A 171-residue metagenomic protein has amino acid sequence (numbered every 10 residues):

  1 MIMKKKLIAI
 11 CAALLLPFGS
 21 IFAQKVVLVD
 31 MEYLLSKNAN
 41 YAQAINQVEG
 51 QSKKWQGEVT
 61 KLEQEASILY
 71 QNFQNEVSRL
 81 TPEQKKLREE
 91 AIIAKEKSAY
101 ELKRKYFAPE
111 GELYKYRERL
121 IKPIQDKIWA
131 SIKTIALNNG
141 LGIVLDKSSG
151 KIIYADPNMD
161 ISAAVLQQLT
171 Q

Functional and structural regions predicted by a protein language model:
M1-I2, I161: Structured catalytic/translocation cores of nucleotide/phosphate-coupled proteins
I2-A9, L14: Bacterial N-terminal signal peptides that target proteins for export
L15-L16, Y41: Single-residue recognition of alpha-helix boundary sites
F18-A23: Sec/Tat signal peptide C-region and signal peptidase I cleavage site
Q24-Q171: Amphipathic, charged alpha-helical segments and their helix-to-coil junctions in extracytoplasmic/peripheral assemblies
